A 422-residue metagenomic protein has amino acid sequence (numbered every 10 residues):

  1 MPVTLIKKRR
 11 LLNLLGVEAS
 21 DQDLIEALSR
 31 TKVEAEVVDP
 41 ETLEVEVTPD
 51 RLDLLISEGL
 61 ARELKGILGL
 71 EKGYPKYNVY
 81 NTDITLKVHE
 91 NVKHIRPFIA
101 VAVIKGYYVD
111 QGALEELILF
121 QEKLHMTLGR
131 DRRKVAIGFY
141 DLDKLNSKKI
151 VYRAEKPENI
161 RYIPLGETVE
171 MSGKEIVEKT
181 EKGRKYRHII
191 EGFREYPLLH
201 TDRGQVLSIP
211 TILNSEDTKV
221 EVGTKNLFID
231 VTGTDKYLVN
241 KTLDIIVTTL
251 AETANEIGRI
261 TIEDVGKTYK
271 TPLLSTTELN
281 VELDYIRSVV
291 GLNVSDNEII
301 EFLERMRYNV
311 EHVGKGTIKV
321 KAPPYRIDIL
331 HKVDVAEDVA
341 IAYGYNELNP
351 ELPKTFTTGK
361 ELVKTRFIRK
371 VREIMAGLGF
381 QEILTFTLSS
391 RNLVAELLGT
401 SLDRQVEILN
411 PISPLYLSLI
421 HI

Functional and structural regions predicted by a protein language model:
T4-K8, L12-L15, A19-V37, E41-V101 (+3 more regions): Extended, well-folded interaction surfaces typified by the phenylalanyl-tRNA synthetase beta subunit core
D23, R62, G73-V88, R133 (+6 more regions): Conserved alpha/beta core surface patches that mediate binding of polyanionic ligands
V47, L54, L64-I67, V222 (+3 more regions): Surface-exposed interaction regions enriched in Ser/Thr/Asp/Glu that occur as long low-complexity tracts or repetitive
V47-P49, I104-V109, I229-T234, A322-P324: Short beta-strand-to-loop capping motifs
L52-I56, D110-E116, K236-K241, N297: Short, conserved charged micro-motifs
V92-R96, E216-G223, T271-L273: Short glycine/proline-enriched loop/turn "hinge" motifs that connect secondary-structure elements and lie
V101-G106, L114-G223, F228, K241-D244 (+1 more regions): Prokaryote-biased recognition of long, low-complexity C-terminal linker/tail segments that are poorly structured
